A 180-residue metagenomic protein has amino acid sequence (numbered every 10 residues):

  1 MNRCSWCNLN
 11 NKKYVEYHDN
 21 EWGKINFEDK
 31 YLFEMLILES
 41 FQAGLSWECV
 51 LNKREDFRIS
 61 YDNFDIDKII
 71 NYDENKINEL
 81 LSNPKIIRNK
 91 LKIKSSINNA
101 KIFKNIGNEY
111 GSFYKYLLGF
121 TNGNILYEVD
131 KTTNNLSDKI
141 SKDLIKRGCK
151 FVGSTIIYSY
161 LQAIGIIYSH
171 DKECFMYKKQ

Functional and structural regions predicted by a protein language model:
M1-Q180: HhH-family (HhH-GPD) DNA N-glycosylase catalytic core used in base-excision repair
